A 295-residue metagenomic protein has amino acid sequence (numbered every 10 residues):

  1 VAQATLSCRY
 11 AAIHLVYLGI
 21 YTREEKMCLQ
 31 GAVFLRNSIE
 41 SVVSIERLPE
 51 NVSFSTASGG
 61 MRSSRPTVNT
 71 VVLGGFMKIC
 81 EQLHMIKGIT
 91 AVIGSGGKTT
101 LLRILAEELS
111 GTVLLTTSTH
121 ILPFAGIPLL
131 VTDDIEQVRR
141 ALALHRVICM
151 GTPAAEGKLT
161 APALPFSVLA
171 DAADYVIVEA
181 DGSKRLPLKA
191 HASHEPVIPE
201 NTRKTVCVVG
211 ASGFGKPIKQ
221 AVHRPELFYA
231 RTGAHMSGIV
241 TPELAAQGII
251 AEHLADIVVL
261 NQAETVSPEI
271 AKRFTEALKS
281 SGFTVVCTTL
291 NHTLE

Functional and structural regions predicted by a protein language model:
L15-L18, L29, L35-S38, S55: Short hydrophobic targeting helices and cationic amphipathic motifs that mediate membrane/organellar targeting
I79-L109: Walker A (P-loop) phosphate-binding motif
V92-I93, V113-S118, C149-T152, V176-A180 (+3 more regions): General beta-strand structural signal in soluble alpha/beta enzymes
A106-P153: N-terminal phosphate/diphosphate-binding loop that engages ATP/GTP or pyrophosphate donors across diverse enzyme folds
G157-A170, D181-S281, T293: Conserved catalytic-core segment of NTP-binding enzymes
